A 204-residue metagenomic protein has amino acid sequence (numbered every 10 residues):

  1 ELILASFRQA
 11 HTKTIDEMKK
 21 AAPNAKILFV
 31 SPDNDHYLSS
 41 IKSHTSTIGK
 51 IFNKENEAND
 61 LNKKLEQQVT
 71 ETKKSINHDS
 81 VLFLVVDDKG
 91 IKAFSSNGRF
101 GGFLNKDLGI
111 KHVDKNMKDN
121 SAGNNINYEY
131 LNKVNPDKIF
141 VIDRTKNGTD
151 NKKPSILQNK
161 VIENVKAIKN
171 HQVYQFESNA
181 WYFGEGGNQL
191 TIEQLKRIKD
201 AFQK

Functional and structural regions predicted by a protein language model:
E1-A5, L131, N135-I139: Proline-aspartate-enriched helix->loop->beta-strand connector
L2, R8-H11, D33-Y37, D87-I91 (+2 more regions): Solvent-exposed loop/turn segments at secondary-structure junctions within structured extracellular/periplasmic domains
K20-A21, S75-N77, N132-V134, K166-I168: Extracellular/periplasmic catalytic domains that process cell-envelope and extracellular macromolecules
A21-D88, G184-K204: Extracytoplasmic substrate-binding proteins
S39-S40, D137-K204: Structured C-terminal subdomain patch of bacterial secreted/periplasmic proteins
L61-N62, K115-N120, N151: Short, flexible loop segments at the rims of nucleotide/cofactor-binding pockets, characterized by
A93-N124: Alpha-helical, coiled-coil/dimerization segments enriched in small aliphatic residues
G123-N132, K160: A short, acidic, amphipathic alpha-helical segment used as a generic capping/interface helix at domain edges
